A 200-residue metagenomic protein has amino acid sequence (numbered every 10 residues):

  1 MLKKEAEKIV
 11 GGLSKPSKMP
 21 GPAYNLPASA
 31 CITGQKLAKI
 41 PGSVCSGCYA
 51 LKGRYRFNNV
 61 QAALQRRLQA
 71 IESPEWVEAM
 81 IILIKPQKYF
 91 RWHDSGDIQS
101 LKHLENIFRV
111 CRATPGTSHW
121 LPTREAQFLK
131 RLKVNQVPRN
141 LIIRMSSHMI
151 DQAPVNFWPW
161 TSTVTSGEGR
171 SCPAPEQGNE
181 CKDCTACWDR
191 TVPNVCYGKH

Functional and structural regions predicted by a protein language model:
M1-H200: Class I S-adenosyl-L-methionine
